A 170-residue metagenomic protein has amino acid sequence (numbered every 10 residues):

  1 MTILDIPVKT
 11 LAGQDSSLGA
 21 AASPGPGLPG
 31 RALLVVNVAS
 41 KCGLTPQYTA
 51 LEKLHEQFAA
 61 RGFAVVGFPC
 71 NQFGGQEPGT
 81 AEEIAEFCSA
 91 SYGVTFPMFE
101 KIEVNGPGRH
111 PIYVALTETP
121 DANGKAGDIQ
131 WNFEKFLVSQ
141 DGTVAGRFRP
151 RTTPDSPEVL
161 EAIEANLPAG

Functional and structural regions predicted by a protein language model:
I3, E82-N132: Short, internal strand/loop/helix patches that form the active-site neighborhood or redox-interaction surface
I6-A32, K53-F58: A short beta-strand-turn-helix
P29-A32, K41, T45-F68, S89-Y92: Conserved helix-turn-beta segment immediately C-terminal to the redox Cys motif in thioredoxin-like folds
V38: Hydrophobic adenine-recognition pocket in adenosine-nucleotide-binding enzymes
G62-G79, T95-G106: Thiol-based oxidoreductase modules, predominantly thioredoxin-like and allied folds used for disulfide exchange
P111-V114, E118-G170: Thiol-/selenol-based redox modules, centered on thioredoxin-like and closely related oxidoreductase domains
